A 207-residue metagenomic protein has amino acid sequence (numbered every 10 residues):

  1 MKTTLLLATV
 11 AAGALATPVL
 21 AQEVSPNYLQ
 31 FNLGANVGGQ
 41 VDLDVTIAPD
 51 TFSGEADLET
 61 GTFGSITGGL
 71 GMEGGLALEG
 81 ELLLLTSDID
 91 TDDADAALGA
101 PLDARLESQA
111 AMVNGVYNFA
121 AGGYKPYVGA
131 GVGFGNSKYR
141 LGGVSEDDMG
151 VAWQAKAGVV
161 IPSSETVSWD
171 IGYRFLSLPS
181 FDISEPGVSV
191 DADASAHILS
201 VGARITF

Functional and structural regions predicted by a protein language model:
M1-S25: Cleavable N-terminal export/targeting peptides
A12-L20, G38, G68, L176: Hydrophobic alpha-helical segments of integral membrane proteins
Q22-P26, Q30-V37, G64-L141, I161-S163 (+1 more regions): Gram-negative (and chloroplast) outer-membrane scaffold detector with strong preference for beta-barrel transmembrane
N36-G64, E146-M149: Surface-exposed strand-loop-strand hairpins of Gram-negative outer-membrane beta-barrel proteins
D42-D44, F52, L82, S87-D92 (+1 more regions): Predominantly the C-terminal beta-signal and adjacent terminal strand-loop region of outer-membrane beta-barrel
P49-E55, A96-A104, Y139-E146, E185-D191: Extracellular loop and loop/strand-boundary signature of outer-membrane beta-barrel proteins
A152-K156, I198-S200: A broad helix-preferring feature
